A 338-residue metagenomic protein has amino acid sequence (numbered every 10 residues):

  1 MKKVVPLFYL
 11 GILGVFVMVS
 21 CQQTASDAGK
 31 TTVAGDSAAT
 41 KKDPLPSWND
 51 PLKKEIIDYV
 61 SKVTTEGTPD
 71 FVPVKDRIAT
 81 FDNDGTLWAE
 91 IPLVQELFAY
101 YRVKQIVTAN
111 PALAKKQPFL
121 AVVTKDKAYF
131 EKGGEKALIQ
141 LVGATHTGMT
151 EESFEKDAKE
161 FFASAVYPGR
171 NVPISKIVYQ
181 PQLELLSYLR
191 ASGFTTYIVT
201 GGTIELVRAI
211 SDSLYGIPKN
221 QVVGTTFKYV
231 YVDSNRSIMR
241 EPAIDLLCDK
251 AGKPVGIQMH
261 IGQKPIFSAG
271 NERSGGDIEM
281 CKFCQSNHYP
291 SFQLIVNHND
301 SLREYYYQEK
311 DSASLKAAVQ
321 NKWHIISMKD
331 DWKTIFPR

Functional and structural regions predicted by a protein language model:
M1-Y9: Bacterial N-terminal signal peptides that target proteins for export
V17-S20: C-terminal motif of bacterial Sec signal peptides marking the signal peptidase cleavage site
A25-S47, S61, D76, E155-R338: C-terminal cap/substrate-recognition subdomain and adjoining C-terminal extension of metal-dependent phosphatase-like
T40-D82: Mature N-terminal segment immediately following signal peptide/propeptide cleavage in secreted/periplasmic
E66-P73, I91, N110-K116, T196-G201 (+2 more regions): Surface-exposed patches in mature extracellular/periplasmic domains of secreted proteins
R77-P92, C281: Asp-based phosphoryl-transfer active-site loop
L93-V94, F98-K176, Q180: A metal-dependent, Asp-based hydrolase signature
